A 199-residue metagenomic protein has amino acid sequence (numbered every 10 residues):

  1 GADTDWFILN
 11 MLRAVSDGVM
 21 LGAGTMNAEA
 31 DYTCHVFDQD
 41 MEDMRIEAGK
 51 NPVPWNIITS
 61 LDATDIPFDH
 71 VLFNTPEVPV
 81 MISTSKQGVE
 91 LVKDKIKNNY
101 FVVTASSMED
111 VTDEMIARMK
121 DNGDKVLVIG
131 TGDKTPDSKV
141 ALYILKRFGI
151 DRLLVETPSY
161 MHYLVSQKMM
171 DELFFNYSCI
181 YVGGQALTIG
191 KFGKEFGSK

Functional and structural regions predicted by a protein language model:
G1-K199: Enzymes that bind and transform nitrogen-containing heteroaromatic metabolites
